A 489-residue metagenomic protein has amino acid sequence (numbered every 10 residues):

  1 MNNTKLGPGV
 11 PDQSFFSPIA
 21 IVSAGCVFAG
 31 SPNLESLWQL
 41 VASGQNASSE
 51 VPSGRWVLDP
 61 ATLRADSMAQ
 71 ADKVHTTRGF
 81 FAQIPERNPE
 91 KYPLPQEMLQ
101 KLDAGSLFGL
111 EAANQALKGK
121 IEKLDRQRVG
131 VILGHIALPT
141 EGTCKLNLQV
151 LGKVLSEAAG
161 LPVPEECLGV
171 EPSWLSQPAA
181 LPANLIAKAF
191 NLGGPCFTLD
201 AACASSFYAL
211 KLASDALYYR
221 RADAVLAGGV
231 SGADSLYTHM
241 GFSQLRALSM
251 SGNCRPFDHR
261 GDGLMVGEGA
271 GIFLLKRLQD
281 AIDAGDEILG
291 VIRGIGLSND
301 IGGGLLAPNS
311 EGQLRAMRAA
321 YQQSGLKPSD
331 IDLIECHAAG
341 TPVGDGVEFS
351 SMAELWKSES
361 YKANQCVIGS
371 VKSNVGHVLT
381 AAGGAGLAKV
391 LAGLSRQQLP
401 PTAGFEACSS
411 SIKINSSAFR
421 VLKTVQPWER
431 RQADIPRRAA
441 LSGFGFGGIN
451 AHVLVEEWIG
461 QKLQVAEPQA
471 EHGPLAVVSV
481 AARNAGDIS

Functional and structural regions predicted by a protein language model:
N2-S489: Condensing-enzyme catalytic core of the thiolase-fold
